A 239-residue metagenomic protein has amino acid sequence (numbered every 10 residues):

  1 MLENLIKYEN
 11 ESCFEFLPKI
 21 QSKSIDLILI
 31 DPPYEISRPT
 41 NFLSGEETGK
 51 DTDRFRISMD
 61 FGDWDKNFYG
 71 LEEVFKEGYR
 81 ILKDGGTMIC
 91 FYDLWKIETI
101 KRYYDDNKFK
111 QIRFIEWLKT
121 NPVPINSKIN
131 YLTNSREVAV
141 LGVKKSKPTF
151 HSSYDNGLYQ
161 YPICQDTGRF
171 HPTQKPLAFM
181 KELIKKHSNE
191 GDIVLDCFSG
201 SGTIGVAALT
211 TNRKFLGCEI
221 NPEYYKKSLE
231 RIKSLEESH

Functional and structural regions predicted by a protein language model:
M1-E3, L229-H239: Short, conserved SAM-binding/catalytic segment of Class I S-adenosyl-L-methionine-dependent methyltransferases
L2-G217, N221-K226: Core catalytic lobe of class I
